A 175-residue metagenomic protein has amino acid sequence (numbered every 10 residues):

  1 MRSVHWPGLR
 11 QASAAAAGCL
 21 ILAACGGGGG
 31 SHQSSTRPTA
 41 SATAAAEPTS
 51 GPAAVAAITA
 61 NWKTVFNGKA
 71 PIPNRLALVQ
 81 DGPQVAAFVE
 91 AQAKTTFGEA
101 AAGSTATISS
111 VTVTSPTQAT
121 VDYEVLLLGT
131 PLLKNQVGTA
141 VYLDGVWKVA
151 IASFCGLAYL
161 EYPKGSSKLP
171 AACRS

Functional and structural regions predicted by a protein language model:
M1-A17: N-terminal export and membrane-targeting signals
R2-W6, G26, Q92-N135: Surface-exposed, charged secondary-structure patches
I21-A24: C-terminal motif of bacterial Sec signal peptides marking the signal peptidase cleavage site
G27-P38: Bacterial Sec signal peptide processing site at the extreme N-terminus
A42-T95: Core segments of small alpha/beta cavity-forming domains
S50-G51, I151-S175: Low-complexity, intrinsically disordered terminal/linker segments enriched in charged and Gly/Pro repeats
L133-K148: A short, surface-exposed beta-strand/turn
